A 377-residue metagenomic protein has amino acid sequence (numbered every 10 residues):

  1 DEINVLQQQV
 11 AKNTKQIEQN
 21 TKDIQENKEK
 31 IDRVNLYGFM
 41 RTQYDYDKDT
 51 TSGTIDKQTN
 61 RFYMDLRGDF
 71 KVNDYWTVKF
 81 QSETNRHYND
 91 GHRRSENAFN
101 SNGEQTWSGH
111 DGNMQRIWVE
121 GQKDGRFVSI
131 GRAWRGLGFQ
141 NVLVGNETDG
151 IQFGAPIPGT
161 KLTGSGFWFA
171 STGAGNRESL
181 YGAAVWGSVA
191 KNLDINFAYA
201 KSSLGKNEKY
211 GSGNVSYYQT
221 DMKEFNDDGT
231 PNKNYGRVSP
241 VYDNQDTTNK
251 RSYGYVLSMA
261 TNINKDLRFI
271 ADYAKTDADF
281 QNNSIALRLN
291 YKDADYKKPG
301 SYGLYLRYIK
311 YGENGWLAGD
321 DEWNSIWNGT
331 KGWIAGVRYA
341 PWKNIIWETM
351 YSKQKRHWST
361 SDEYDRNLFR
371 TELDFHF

Functional and structural regions predicted by a protein language model:
D1-N4, A11, Q43-D56, D90 (+5 more regions): Outer-membrane beta-barrel pore domains
D1-R41, K48-T50: N-terminal periplasmic/intermembrane-space "pro-region" immediately following the signal or transit peptide
I31-N35, F39-Y44, T54-S202, I285-A318: Outer membrane beta-barrel
G205: Active-site-proximal acidic segments at structured loop/helix or strand boundaries that coordinate catalytic metals
